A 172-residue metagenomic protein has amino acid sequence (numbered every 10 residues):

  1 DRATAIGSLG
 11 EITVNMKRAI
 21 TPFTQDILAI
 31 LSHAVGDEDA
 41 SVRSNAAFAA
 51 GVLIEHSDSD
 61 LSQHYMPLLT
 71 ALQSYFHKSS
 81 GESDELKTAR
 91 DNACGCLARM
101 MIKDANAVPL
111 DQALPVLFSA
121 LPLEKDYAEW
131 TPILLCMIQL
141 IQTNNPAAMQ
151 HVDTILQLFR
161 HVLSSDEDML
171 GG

Functional and structural regions predicted by a protein language model:
D1-G172: Karyopherin-beta/Importin-beta family HEAT-repeat alpha-solenoid scaffold
